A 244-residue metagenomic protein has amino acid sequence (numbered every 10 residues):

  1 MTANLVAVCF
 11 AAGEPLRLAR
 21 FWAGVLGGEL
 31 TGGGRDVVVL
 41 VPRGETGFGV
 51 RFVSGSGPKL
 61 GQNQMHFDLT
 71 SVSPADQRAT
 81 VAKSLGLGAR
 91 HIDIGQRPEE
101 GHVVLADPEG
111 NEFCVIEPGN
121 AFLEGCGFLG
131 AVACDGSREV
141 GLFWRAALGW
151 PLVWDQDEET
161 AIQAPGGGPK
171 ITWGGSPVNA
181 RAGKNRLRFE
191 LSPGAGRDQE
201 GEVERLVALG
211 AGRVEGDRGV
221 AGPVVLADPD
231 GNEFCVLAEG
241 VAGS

Functional and structural regions predicted by a protein language model:
M1-G47, R51-N63: Hydrophobic, helix-prone linear segments
A3, A7-F10, F48-F52, V81 (+4 more regions): Vicinal oxygen chelate
L5, Q62-F67, L129, K184-F189: Eukaryotic phosphotyrosine signaling hubs
A11, D68-V72, A133-D135, E190-G194: Short hydrophobic/aromatic beta-strand micro-patches that form the beta-sheet surface supporting nucleotide- or nucleic
L16-R20, P74-T80, E139-G141, G196-E202: Short, conserved charged micro-motifs
V50-G55, L60, D68, V72-A75 (+3 more regions): Conserved, structured core segments of small domains
A180, R186, E190, G196-G201 (+1 more regions): Intrinsically disordered, low-complexity segments enriched in Gly and acidic/Ser/Thr residues that form flexible
